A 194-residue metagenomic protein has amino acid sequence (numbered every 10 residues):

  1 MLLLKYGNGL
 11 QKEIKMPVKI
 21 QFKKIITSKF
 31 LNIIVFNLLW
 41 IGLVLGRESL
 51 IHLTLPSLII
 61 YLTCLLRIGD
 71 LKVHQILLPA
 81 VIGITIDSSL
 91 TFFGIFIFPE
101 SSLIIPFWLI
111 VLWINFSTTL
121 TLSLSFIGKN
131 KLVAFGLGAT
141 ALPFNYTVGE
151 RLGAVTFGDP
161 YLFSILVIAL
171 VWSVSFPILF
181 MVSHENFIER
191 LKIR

Functional and structural regions predicted by a protein language model:
L2-Q11, P17-R194: Aromatic-rich, lipid-facing transmembrane alpha helices and their immediate juxtamembrane interface loops in integral
